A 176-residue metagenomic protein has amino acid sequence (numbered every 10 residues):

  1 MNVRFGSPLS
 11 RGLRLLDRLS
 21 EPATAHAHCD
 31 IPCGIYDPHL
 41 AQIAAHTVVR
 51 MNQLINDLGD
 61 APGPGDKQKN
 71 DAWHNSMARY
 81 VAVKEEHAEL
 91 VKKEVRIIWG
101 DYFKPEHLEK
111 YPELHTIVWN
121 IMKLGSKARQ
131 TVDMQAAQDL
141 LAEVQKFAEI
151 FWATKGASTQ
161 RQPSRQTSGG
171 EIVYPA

Functional and structural regions predicted by a protein language model:
N2-M77, E113-V144, I150-G170, Y174: N-terminal intrinsically disordered, cationic/polar leader segments that include organellar targeting peptides
D66, N70-V95: Alpha-helical segments in soluble extracytoplasmic regions
V83-L90, E94, K123, E143-K146 (+1 more regions): Alpha-helical scaffold segments in carbohydrate-active enzymes
E94-Y111: Short, solvent-exposed, charged loop/turn and helix-capping segments that join or cap alpha-helices on peripheral
